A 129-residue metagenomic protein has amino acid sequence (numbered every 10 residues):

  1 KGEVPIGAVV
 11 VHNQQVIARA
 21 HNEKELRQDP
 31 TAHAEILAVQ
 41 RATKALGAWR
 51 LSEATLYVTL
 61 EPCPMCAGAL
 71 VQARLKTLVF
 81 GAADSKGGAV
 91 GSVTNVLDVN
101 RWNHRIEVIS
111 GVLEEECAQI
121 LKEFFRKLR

Functional and structural regions predicted by a protein language model:
K1, P62-R129: Zinc-dependent deaminase
G2-I6, S52: Short, basic and Ser/Thr-rich N-terminal targeting/leader segments
I6-Q14: Short beta-strand scaffold segments in enzyme catalytic cores
H12-N13, Q40, S52: A cytosolic small-molecule/anion-sensing beta-strand core signal
I17-K24: Short beta->alpha transition motifs characteristic of CBS
A18, E35-K44: Glycine/small-residue-rich phosphate/adenosyl-binding loop
L26-I36: A short, polar/charged loop-to-alpha-helix boundary motif
A48-L60: Immediate flanking context of iron-sulfur cluster ligation sites
